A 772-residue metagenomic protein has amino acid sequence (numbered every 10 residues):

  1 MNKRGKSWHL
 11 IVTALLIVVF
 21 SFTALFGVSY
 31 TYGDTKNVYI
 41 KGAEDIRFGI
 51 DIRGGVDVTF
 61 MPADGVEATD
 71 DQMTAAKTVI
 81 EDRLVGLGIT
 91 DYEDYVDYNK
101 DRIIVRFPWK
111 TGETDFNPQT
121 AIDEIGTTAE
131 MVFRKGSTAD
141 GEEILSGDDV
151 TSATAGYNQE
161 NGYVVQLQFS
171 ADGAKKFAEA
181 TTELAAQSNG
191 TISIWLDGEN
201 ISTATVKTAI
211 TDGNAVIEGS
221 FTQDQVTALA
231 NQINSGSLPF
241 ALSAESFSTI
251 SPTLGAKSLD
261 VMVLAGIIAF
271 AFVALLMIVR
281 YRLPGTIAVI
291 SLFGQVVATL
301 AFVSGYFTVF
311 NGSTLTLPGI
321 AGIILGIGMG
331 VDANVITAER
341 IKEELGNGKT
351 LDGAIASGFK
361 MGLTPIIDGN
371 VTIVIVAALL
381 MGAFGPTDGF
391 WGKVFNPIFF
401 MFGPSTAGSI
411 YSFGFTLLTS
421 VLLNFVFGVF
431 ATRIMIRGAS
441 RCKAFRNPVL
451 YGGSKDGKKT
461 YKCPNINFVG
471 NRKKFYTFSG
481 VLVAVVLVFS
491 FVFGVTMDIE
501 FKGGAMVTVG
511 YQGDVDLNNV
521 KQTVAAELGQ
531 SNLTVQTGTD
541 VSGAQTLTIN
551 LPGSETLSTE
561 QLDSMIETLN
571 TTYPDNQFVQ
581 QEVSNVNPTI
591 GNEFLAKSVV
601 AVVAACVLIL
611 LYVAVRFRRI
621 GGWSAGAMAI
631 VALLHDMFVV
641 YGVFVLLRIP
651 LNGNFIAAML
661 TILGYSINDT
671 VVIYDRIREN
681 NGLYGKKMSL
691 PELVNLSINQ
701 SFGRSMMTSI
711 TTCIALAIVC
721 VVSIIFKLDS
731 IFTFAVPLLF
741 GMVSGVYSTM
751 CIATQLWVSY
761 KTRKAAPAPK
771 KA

Functional and structural regions predicted by a protein language model:
M1-A772: A structural signal for conserved, well-ordered secondary-structure elements that form binding/interaction cores
